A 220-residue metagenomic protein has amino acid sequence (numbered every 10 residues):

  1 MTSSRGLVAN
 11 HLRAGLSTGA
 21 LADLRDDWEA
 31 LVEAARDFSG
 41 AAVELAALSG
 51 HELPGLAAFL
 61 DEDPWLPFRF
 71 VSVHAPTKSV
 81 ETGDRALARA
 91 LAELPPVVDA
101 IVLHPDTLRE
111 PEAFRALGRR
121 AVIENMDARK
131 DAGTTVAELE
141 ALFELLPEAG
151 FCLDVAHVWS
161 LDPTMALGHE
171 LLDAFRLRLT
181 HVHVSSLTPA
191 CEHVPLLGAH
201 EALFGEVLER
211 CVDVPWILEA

Functional and structural regions predicted by a protein language model:
M1-T77, E81: N-terminal pre-domain/capping segments
S4, E33-A34, D61, A90-A92 (+4 more regions): Short, flexible, glycine/charge-rich loop motifs used to bind or transfer phosphoryl groups or to couple energy/partner
R5, N10-G19, A41-L45, R69-A75 (+5 more regions): Hydrophobic faces of well-ordered beta-strands that scaffold small-molecule active sites in alpha/beta enzyme cores
A20-D27, L45-F59, K78-R85, P105-E112 (+3 more regions): Acidic-and-aromatic substrate-binding clefts and catalytic sites of carbohydrate-active enzymes
E29, D63-L153, S160: Active-site acidic/histidine proton-transfer and metal-coordination neighborhood in alpha/beta enzyme cores
V32, G55-L66, V136-F143, T164-L177: Short amphipathic alpha-helices and their capping/turn segments at secondary-structure boundaries
D37-F38, P96, L177: Structural motif
D84, A132-T135, W159-P215: Gly/Pro-rich active-site loop or hairpin
